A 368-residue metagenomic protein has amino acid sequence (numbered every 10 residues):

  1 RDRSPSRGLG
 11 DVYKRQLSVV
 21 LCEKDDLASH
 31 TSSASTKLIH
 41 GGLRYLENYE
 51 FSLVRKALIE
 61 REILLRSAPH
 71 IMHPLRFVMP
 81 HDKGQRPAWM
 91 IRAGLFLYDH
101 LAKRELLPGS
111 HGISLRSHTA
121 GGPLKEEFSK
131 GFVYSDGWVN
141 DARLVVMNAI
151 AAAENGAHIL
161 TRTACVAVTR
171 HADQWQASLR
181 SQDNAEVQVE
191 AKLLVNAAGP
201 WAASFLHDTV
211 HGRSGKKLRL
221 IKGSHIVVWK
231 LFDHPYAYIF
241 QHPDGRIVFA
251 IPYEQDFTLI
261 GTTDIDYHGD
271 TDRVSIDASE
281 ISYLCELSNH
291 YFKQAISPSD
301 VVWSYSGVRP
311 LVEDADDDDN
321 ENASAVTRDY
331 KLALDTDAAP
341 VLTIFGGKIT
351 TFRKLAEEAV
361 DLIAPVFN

Functional and structural regions predicted by a protein language model:
D2-Y13: Single conserved hydrophobic/aromatic residue that forms the stacking wall/gate of nucleotide- or nucleobase-binding
K14-S33: Glycine-rich FAD pyrophosphate-binding loop
K37-A120: Dinucleotide-binding Rossmann-like beta1-alpha1 core, especially the glycine-rich loop that anchors the ADP
Y98-I150, H158: Short linear elements at protein peripheries
S135, D141-L144, A151, V210-S224 (+2 more regions): C-terminal catalytic lobe of FAD-dependent flavoproteins
T161-W175: A conserved short coil-to-beta-strand element within the FAD-binding core of flavoproteins
N184-L193: Core beta-strand elements of the Rossmann-like FAD/NAD(P) dinucleotide-binding domain in flavoenzyme oxidoreductases
N196-H211: Flavin (primarily FAD) binding-site architecture
